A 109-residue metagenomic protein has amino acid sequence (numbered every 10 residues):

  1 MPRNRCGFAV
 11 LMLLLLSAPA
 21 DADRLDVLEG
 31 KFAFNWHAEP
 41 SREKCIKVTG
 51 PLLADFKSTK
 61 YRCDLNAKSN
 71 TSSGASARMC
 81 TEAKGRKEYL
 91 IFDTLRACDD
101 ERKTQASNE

Functional and structural regions predicted by a protein language model:
M1-F8: Bacterial N-terminal signal peptides that target proteins for export
F8-L14: Hydrophobic helical h-region of N-terminal Sec-dependent signal peptides in bacterial secretory/periplasmic proteins
S17-P19: N-terminal signal peptide c-region/cleavage motif recognized by signal peptidases
D23-E109: Post-signal/leader-peptide non-cytosolic segments of secretory proteins
